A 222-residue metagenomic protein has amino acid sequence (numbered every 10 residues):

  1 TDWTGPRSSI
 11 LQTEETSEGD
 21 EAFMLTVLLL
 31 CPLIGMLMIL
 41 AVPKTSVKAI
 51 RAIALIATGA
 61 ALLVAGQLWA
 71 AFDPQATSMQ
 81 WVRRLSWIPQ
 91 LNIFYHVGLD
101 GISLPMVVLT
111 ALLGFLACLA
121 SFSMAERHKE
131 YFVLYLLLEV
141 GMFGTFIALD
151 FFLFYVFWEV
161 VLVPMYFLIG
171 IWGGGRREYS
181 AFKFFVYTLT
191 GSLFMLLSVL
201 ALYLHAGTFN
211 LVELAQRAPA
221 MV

Functional and structural regions predicted by a protein language model:
D2, L40, W87, F122 (+3 more regions): Tryptophan-centered motif/residue detector
E18-M24, I39-Y135, G207-P219: Transmembrane helix-loop-helix hairpins at membrane boundaries of multipass inner-membrane proteins
A22-C31, L99-T110, F151-P164: Structural signature of hydrophobic alpha-helical transmembrane segments
I34-M36, G114-F115, L137-F143: Hydrophobic, membrane-inserted alpha-helices
T45-V47, E130-L137, G141-V222: Alpha-helical multi-pass transmembrane bundles of energy-transducing inner-membrane proteins
